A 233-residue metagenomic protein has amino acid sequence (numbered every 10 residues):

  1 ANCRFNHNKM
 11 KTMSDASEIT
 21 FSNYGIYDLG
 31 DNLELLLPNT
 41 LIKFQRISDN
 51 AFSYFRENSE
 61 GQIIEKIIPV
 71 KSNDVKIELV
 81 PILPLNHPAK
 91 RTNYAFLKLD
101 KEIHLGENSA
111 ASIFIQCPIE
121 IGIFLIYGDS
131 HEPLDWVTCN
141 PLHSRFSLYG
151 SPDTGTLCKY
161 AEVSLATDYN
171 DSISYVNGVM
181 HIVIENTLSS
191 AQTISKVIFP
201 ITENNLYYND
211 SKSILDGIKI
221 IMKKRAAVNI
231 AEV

Functional and structural regions predicted by a protein language model:
C3-V233: Interface-prone segments of viral and bacterial extracellular assemblies
